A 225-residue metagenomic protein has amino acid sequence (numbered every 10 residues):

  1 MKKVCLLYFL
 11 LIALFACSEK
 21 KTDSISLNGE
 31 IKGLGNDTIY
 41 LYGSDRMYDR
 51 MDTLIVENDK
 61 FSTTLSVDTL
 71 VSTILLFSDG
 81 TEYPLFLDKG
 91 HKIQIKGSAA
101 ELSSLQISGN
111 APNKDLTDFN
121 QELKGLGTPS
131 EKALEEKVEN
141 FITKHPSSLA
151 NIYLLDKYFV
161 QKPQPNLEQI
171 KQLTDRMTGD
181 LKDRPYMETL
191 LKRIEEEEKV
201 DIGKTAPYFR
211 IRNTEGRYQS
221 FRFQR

Functional and structural regions predicted by a protein language model:
M1-F15: Sec-dependent bacterial lipoprotein signal peptides
C17-H145: A non-transmembrane, solvent-exposed segment enriched in polar/low-complexity residues
M47-D49, V56-N58, K204, T214 (+1 more regions): Short, solvent-exposed coil/turn segments
D68, Q224-R225: A generic structural motif
Y83-P84, Q172-L173, P207-R210: Juxtamembrane/interface motifs at transmembrane-helix termini
A133-D201: N-terminal targeting signals for export/organelle localization
E188-Q224: N-terminal "domain-start" segment that seeds a small globular fold
